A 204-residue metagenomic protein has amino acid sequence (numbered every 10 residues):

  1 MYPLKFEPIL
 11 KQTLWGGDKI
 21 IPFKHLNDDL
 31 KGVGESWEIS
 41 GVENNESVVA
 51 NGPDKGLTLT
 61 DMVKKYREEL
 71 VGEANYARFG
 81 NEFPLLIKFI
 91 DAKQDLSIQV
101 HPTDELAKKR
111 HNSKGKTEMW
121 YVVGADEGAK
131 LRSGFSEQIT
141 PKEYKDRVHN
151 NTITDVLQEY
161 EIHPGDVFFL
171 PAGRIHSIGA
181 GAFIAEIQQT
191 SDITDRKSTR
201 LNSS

Functional and structural regions predicted by a protein language model:
M1-I139, R200, S204: Transition-metal
W37, D61, K88, K142 (+2 more regions): Flexible, active-site-adjacent loop/turn segments at secondary-structure boundaries
I98, I162-A180, Q189: Conserved metal-binding segment of the jelly-roll/cupin
L106-A107, G128-S133, I139-Y144, P171 (+2 more regions): Short, well-ordered, mixed-charge alpha-helical segments that flank or form enzyme active sites
E118-W120, S177-S198: A short hydrophobic beta-strand segment most commonly corresponding to one strand of the jelly-roll/cupin
I139-F169: Active-site glycine-rich loop that binds ribose-phosphate moieties when present
V148, T152, A172, A182 (+1 more regions): Short, well-ordered alpha-helical segments in soluble proteins
D166, E186, N202: Acidic active-site catalytic centers that drive phospho-/nucleotidyl reactions and related ester hydrolyses
